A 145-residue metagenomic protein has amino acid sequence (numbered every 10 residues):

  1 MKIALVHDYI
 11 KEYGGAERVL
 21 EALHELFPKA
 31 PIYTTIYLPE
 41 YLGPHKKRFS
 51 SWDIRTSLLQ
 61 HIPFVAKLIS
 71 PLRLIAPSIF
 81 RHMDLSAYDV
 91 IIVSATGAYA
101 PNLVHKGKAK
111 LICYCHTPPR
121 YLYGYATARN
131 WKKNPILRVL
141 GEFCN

Functional and structural regions predicted by a protein language model:
M1-Y13, T35-I36: Nucleotide-activated donor-dependent transferases that construct or modify glycoconjugates
I3, K29-A30, L111: Hydrophobic anchor at the start of a short beta-strand that flanks the dinucleotide cofactor-binding loop
D8-K11, K67-I75, L137-C144: Short, flexible loop segments at the rims of nucleotide/cofactor-binding pockets, characterized by
Y13, L74-H82, V90-A126: An aromatic- and histidine-rich active-site surface loop
A16-E17, G43-P44, L103: A short acidic (Asp/Glu
A16-L26: Short amphipathic alpha-helix
L26-A100: Active-site donor-binding segments of glycosyltransferases and PAPS-dependent sulfotransferases
K47-S51, R55-F64, H105-N145: Acceptor-binding helix/loop patch of EC 2.4 sugar-transfer enzymes, predominantly nucleotide-sugar-dependent
